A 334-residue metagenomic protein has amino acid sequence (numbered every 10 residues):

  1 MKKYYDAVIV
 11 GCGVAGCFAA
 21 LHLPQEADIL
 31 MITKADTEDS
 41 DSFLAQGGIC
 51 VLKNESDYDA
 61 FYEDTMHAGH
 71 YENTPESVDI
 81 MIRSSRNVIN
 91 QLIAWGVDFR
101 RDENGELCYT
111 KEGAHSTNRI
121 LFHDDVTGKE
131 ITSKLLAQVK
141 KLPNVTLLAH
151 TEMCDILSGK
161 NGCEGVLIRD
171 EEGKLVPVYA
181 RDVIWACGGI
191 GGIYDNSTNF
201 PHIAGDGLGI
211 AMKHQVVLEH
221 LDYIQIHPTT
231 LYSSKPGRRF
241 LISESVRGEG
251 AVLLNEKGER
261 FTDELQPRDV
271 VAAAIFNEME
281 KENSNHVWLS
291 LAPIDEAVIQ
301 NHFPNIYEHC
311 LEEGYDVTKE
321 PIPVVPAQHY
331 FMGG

Functional and structural regions predicted by a protein language model:
A7-M31: N-terminal Rossmann-like FAD-binding beta1-loop-alpha1 element of flavoenzymes
I9, G13-V14, D36, V126 (+1 more regions): Residue-level detector of alpha-helix initiation sites
P24-I49: Glycine-rich FAD pyrophosphate-binding loop
T37, I210, V216-Y330: An anion/pyrophosphate-binding glycine-rich loop and adjacent beta-alpha core in soluble alpha-beta enzymes
C50-M81: Glycine-rich active-site loop/strand segments that organize a redox cofactor
P75-R86, R119-A137, L148, T198-G205 (+2 more regions): Short beta-strand to alpha-helix junction loop
I93-K174, Y179, A186-C187, T230-S233: Conserved redox-cofactor binding core of oxidoreductases
W185-T198: Flavin (primarily FAD) binding-site architecture
